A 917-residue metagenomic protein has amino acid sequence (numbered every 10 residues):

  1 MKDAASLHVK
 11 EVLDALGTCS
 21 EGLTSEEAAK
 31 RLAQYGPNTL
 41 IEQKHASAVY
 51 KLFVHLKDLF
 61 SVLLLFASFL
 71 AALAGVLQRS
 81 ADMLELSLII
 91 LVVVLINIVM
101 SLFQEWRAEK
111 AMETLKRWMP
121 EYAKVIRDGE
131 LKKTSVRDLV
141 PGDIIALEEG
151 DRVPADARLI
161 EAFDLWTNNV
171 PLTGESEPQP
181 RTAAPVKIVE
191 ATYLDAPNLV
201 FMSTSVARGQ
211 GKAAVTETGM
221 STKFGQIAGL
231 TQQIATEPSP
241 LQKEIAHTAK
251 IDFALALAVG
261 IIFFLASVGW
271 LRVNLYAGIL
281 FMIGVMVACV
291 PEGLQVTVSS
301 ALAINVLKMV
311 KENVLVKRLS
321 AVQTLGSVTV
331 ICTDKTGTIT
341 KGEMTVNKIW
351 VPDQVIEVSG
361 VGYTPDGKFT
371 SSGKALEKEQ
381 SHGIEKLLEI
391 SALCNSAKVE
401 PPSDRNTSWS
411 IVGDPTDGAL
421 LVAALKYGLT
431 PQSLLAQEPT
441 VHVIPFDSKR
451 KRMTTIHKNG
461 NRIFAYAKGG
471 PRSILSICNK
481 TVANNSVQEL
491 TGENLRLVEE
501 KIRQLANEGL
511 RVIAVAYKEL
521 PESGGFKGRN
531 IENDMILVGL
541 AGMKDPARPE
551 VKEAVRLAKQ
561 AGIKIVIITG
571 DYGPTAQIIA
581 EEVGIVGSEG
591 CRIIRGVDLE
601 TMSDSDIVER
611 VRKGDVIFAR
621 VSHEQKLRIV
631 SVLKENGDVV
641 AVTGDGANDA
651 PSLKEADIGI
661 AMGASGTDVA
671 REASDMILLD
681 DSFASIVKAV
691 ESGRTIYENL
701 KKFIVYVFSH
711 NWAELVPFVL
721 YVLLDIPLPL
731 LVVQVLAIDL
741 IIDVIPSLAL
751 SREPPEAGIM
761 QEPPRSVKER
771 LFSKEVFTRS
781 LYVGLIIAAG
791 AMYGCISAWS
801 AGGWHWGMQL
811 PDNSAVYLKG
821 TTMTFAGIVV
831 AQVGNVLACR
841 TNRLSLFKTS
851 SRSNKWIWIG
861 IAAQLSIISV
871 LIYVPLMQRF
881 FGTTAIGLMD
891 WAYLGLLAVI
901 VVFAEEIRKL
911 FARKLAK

Functional and structural regions predicted by a protein language model:
M1-P764, E769-F772, L785, F825 (+1 more regions): Conserved cytosolic headpiece of P-type ATPases
S80-A81, R779-G794, V830: Alpha-helical transmembrane segments of multi-pass integral membrane proteins
I742, K819-V836: Generic alpha-helical transmembrane segments
V767-I786, N813-M823: Membrane-water interface at loop-to-transmembrane-helix junctions
M792-G807, Y873-Q878: Membrane-helix interface motif
C839: A C-terminal functional module that forms or caps the active site or interfaces directly with catalytic machinery
